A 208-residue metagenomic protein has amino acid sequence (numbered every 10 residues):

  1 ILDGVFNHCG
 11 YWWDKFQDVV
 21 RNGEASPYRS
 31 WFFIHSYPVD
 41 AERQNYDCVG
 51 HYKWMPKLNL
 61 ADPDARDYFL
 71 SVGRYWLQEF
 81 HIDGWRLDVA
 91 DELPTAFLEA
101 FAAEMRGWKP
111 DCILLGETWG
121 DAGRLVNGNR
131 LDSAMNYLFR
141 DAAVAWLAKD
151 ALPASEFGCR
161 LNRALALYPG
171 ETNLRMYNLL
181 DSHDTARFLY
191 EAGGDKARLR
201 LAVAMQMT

Functional and structural regions predicted by a protein language model:
I1-R74, E79, F101-G107, G123-R124: Substrate-binding/active-site clefts of carbohydrate-active enzymes
D3, F69, W76, L87 (+3 more regions): Conserved, mostly hydrophobic/aromatic
H8, W13-V20, Q78, D88-E171 (+2 more regions): Active-site-proximal helices and loops of the catalytic beta/alpha 8
D18-Y28, N45-M55, L147-C159, K196-Q206: Short charge-dense sequence patches
H51-R66, D83-E92, A142-A154, T185-G194: The substrate-binding groove and active-site-proximal loops of carbohydrate-active enzymes, especially glycoside
D67-S71, A96-E99, C159, A197 (+1 more regions): Short, contiguous clusters of charged residues that form electrostatic/catalytic patches at enzyme active sites, used
F80-D83, L179: Short loop/turn motifs at secondary-structure junctions
A164-T208: Active-site-proximal substrate-binding groove within the catalytic cores of carbohydrate-active enzymes
